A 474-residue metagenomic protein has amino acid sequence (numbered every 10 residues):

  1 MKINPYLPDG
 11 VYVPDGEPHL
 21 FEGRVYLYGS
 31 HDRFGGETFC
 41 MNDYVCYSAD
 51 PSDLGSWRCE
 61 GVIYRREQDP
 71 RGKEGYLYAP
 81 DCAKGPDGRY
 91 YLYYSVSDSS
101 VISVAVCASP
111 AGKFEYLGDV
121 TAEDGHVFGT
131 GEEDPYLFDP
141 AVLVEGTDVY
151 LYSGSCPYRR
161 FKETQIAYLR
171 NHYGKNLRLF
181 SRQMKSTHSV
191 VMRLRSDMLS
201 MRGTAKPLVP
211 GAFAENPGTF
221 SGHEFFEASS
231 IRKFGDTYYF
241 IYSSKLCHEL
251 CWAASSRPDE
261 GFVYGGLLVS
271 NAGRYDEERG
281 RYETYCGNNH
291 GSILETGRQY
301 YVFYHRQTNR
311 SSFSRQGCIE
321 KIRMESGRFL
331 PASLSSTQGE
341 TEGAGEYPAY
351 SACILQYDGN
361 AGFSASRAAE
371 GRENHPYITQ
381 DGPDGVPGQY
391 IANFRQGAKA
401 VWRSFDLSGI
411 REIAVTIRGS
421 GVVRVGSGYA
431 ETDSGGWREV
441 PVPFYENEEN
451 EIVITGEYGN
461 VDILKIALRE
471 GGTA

Functional and structural regions predicted by a protein language model:
M1-A474: Carbohydrate-active catalytic/glycan-binding domains of CAZyme proteins, especially the secreted or lumenal ectodomains
